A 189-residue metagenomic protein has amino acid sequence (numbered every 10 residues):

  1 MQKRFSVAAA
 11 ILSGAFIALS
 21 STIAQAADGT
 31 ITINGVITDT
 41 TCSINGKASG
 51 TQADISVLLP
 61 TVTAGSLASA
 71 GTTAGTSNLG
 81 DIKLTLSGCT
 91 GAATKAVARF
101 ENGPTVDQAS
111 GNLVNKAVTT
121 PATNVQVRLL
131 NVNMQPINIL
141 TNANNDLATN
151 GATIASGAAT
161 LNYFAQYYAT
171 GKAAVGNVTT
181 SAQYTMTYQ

Functional and structural regions predicted by a protein language model:
Q2-F5, T22-Q189: Mature extracellular/passenger domains of Gram-negative fimbrial/pilin and adhesin proteins
F5-S13: Sec-dependent signal peptide hydrophobic core
A15-I23: C-terminal segment of classical bacterial N-terminal signal peptides
